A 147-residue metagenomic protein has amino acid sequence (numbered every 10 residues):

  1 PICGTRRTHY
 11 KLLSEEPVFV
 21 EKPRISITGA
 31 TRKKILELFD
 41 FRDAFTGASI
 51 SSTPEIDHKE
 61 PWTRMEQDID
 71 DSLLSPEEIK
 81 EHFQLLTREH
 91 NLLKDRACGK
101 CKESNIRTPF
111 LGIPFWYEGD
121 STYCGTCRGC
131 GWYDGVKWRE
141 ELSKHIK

Functional and structural regions predicted by a protein language model:
P1-T31, C124-K147: A boundary/linker detector
I27-E60, T87-E89: Short cysteine-rich loop/turn motifs with clustered Cys
A44, R88, G99, G125-R128: Cys/His/Pro-rich metal-binding microdomains
G47-Q84, G99: Histidine-centered nuclease catalytic patch
G47-S49, N91, K102, R128-G131: Cys/His-coordinated zinc-binding microdomains
T53-P61, A97-S104, F110-P114, W138-S143: Short cysteine/histidine-rich zinc-coordinating motifs and their immediately flanking basic loops
T63-I79, R107-G125: Short microdomains enriched in Cys/His and/or Lys/Arg
E77-F110: Short Cys/His-centered divalent metal-binding micro-motifs
